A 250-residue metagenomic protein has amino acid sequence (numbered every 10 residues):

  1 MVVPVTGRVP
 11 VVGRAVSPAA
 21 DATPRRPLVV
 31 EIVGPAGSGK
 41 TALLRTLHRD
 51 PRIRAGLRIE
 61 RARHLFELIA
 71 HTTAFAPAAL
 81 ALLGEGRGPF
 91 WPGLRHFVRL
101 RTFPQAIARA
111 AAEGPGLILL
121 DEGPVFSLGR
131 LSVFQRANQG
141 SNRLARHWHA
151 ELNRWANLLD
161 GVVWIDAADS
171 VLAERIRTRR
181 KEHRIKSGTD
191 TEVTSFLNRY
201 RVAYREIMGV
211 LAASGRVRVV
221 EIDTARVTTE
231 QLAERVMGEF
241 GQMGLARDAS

Functional and structural regions predicted by a protein language model:
I32: Hydrophobic anchor at the beta1->P-loop junction of P-loop NTPases
G37: Walker A (P-loop) phosphate-binding loop of P-loop NTPases
K40: Conserved lysine of the Walker
R49-I59: Post-Walker A helix-loop "phosphate-sensing" segment adjacent to the P-loop in P-loop NTPases
R61-R143: ATP-dependent small-molecule kinase phosphotransfer cores that center on conserved nucleotide phosphate-binding segments
S127-H149, N153-A203: A glycine- and Lys/Arg-enriched "phosphate-lid" helix/loop adjacent to the NTP-binding pocket of small-molecule kinases
R177-S250: NTP-dependent small-molecule kinase module
